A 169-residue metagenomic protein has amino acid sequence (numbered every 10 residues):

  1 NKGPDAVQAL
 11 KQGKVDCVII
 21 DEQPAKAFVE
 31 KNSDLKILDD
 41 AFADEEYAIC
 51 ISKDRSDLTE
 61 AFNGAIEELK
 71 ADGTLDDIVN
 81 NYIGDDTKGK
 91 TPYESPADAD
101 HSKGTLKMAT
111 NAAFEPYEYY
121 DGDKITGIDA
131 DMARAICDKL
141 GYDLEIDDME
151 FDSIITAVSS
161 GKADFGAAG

Functional and structural regions predicted by a protein language model:
N1-P4, Q12, I19, S52-E60 (+3 more regions): Soluble non-cytosolic domains of exported or imported proteins
V7-A43, D152-T156, A167-G169: A ligand-binding cleft/hinge motif common to bilobed small-molecule-binding domains
L10-K11, I49, F62, I136 (+1 more regions): Hydrophobic residues within well-ordered alpha-helices
E22, K26-N63, D86-S95, A99 (+1 more regions): Periplasmic-binding protein-like
D39-D40, D76-N81, L144-M149: Surface-exposed patches in mature extracellular/periplasmic domains of secreted proteins
I66-D85: Periplasmic-binding protein-like
H101-G169: Extracytoplasmic small-molecule ligand-binding "clamshell" domains of the periplasmic binding protein/Venus flytrap
